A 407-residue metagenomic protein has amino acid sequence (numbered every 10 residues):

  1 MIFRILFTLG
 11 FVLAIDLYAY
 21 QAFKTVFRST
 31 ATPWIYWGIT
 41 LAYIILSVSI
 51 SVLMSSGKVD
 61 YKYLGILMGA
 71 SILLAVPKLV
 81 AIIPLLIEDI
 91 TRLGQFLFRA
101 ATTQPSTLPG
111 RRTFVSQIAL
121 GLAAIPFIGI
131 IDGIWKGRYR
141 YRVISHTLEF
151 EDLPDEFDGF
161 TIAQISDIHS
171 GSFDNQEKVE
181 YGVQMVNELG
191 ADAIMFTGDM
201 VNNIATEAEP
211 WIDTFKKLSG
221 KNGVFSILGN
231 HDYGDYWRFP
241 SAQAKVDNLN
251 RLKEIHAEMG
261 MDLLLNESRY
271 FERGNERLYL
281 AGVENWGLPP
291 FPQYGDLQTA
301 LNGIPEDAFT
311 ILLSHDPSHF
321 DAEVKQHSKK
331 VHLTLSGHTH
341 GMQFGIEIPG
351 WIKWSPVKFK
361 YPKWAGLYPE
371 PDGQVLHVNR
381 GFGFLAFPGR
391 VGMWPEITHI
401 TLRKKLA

Functional and structural regions predicted by a protein language model:
M1-Y139, A407: Non-catalytic terminal accessory segments
I2-Y18, T25, I35, L53-K62 (+2 more regions): N-terminal active-site segment of His-dependent metallophosphoesterases
R4, R28, K78, R92 (+11 more regions): Arginine residue identity/basic-tract feature
P109, S116-A119, P126-E149, D247-N266: A short, flexible N-terminal coil/short beta segment enriched in small residues
L153-A407: Soluble catalytic domains of enzymes that build or remodel membrane lipids, polysaccharides, and related
